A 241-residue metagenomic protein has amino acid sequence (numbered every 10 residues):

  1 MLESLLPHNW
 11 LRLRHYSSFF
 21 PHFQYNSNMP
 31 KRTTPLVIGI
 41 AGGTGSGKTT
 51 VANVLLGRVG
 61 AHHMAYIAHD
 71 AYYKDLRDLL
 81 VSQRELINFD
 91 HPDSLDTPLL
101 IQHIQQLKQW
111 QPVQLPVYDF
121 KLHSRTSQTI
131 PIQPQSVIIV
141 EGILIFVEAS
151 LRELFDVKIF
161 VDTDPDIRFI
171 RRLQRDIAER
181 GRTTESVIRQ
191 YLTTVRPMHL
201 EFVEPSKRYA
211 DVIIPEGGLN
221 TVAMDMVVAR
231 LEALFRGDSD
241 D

Functional and structural regions predicted by a protein language model:
F19, Y25-G39: Extreme N-terminal, non-catalytic leader segments that precede Walker-type/kinase nucleotide-binding cores
N28-R32, Q133-P134, Q174, R196-D241: NTP-dependent small-molecule kinase module
G43: P-loop (Walker A) phosphate-binding loop of NTP-binding proteins
K48: Conserved lysine of the Walker
V51: Hydrophobic positions on the alpha1 helix immediately C-terminal to the Walker A/P-loop
H62-R77: Short beta-strand-centered segment that lines the nucleotide-binding/catalytic pocket of NTP-utilizing
A65, D78-F120: Conserved nucleotide-sensing/catalytic segment adjacent to the nucleotide-binding pocket in NTP-handling enzymes
T126-R180: ATP-dependent NMP and nucleoside kinases share a basic, alpha-helical "lid"
